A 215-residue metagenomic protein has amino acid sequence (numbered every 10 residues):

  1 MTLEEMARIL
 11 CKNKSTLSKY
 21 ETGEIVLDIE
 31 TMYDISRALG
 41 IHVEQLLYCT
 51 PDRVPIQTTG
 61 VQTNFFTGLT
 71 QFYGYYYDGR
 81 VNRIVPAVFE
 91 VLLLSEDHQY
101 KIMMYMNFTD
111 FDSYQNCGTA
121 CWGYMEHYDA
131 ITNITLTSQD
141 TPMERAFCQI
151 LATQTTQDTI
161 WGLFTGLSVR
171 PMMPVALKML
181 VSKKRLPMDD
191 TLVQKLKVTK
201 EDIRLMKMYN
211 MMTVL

Functional and structural regions predicted by a protein language model:
M1-K19: Short alpha-helical DNA-recognition segment
C11, T22-E24, Y33, P51: Residue-level detection of the helix-turn-helix DNA-binding "recognition helix"
E30-Q45: DNA major-groove recognition helix of helix-turn-helix/homeodomain DNA-binding modules
Y48-Q71: Short, charged recognition helix plus adjacent turn of helix-turn-helix-like nucleic-acid-binding domains
N64-V81, G162: Tryptophan-anchored aromatic micro-motifs
I84-T119: N-terminal glycine/threonine-rich, aromatic-flanked beta-hairpin/loop signature
T109-C117, Y124-Y128, Q139-P142: Membrane-proximal structural modules of membrane-associated proteins and complexes
H127-L215: C-terminal regulatory/effector modules of DNA-binding transcriptional regulators
